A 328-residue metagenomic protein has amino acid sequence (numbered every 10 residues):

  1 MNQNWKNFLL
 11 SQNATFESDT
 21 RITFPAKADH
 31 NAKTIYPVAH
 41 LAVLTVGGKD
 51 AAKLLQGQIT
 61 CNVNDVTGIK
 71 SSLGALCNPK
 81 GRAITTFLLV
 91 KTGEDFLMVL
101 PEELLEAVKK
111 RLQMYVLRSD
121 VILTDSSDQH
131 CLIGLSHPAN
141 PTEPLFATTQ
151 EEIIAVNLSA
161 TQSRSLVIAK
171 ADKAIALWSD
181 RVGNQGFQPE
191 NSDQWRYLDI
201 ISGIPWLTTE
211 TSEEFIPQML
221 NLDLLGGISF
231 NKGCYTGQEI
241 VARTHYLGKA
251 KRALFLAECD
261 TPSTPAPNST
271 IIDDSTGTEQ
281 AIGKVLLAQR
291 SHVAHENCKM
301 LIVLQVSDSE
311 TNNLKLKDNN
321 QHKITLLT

Functional and structural regions predicted by a protein language model:
M1-L73, C77-N78, R82-I84: Acidic, proline/glycine-enriched N-terminal capping motif
W5-L9, L220-I228, A242-T328: Glycine-rich, small/acidic residue-mixed loop/short-helix segments
T34-Y36, A42-V43, L88-S202: Acidic, low-complexity central loop/insert segments
D50-L55, L105-K109, A139-P144, K173-D180 (+2 more regions): Short, conserved charged micro-motifs
N62-V63, Q113-V121, V182-N191, S275-T278 (+1 more regions): A common structural junction motif
S192, L198-L222: Short, conserved active-site entrance elements at the starts or edges of catalytic domains
Q238-E239: Structural motif
